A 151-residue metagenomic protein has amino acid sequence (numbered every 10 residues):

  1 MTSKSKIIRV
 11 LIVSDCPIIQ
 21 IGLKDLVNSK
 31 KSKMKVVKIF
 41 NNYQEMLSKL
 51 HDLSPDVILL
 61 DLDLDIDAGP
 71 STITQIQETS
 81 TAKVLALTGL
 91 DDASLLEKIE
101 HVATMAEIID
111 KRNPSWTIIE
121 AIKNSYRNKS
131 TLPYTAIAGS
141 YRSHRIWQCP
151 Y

Functional and structural regions predicted by a protein language model:
I7-I18, L23-V27: Conserved acidic segment of CheY-like receiver
I39-V57: Acidic, metal-coordinating helix/loop segments flanking the phosphotransfer/catalytic sites of two-component signaling
Y43-M46, L59-I76, D92: Conserved phosphotransfer microenvironments
H51-L53, I76-A82, V102: Conserved phosphotransfer cores of two-component systems
I58, V84, E107-I108: Two-component signal transduction core modules
T81-D92: A short, hydrophobic beta-strand element within the central beta-sheet of small alpha/beta folds
L96-E97, H101, M105-P150: Short, flexible helix-to-coil linker/hinge segments that flank and couple to helix-turn-helix
